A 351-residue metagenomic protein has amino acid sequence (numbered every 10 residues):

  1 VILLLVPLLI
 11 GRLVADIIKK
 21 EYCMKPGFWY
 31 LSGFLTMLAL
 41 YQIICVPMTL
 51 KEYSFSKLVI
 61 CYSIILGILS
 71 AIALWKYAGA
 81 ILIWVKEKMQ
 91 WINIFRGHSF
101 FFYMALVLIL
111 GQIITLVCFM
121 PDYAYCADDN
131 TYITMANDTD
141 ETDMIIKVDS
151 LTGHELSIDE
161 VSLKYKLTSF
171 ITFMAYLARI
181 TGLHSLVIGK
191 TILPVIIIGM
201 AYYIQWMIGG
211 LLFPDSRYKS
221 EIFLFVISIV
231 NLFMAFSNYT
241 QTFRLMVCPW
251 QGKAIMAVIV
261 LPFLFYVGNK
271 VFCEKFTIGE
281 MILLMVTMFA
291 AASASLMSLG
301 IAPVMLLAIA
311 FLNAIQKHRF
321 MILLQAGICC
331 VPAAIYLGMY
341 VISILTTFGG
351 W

Functional and structural regions predicted by a protein language model:
V1-F95, I322, A334-G350: Membrane-embedded, hydrophobic transmembrane alpha-helices
V6-G11, W250-C273: Specific aromatic-rich, kink-prone transmembrane helix
V14, I18, P47, Q205-D215 (+2 more regions): Transmembrane-helix signature of membrane-embedded glycosylation machinery that interfaces with polyprenol carriers
K20-M37, F101-F102, Y218-L224, T277-L284 (+1 more regions): Membrane-interfacial loop-to-transmembrane alpha-helix junctions, especially the N-terminal start
S99-A127, S228, C329-S343: Transmembrane signal-anchor helices characteristic of membrane glycosylation enzymes that use polyprenol
G111-N231, T242-W250, I259: Active-site lumenal/periplasmic loops and adjacent helix-entry segments of GT-C-fold, multi-pass membrane
E280-L296: Membrane-interface alpha helices of multi-pass inner-membrane proteins
A302-G327: Perimembrane helix-loop-helix junctions
